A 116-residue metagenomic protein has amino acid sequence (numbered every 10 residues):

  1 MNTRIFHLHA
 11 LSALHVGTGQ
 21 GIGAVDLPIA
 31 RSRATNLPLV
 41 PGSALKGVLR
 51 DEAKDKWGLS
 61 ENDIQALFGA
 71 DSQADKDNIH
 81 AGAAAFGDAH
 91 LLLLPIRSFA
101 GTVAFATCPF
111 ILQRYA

Functional and structural regions predicted by a protein language model:
M1-A116: RNA-binding basic/glycine-rich loop and surface signature characteristic of RAMP-family CRISPR effectors
